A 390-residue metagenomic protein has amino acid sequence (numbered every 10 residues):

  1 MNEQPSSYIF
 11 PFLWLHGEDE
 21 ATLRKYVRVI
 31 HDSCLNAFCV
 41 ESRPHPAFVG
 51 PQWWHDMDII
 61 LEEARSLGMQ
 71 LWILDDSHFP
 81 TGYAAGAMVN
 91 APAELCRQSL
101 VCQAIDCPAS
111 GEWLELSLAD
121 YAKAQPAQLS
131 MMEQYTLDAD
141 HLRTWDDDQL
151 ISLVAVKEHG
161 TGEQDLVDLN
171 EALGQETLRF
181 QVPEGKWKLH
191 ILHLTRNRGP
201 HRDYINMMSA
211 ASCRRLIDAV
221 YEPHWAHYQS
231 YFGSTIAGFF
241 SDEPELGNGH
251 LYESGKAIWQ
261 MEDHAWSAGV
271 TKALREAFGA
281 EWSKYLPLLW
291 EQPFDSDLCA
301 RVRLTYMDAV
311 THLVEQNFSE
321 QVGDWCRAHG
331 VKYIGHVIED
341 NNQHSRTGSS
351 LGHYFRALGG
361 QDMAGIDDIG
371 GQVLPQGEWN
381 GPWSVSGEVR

Functional and structural regions predicted by a protein language model:
M1-N2, Y8, T22-D32, G50-L304 (+2 more regions): Mature extracytoplasmic enzyme cores
I9-H16, I205-S209, G365-V373: Acidic/glycine-enriched edge-of-secondary-structure segments
I9-L13, F38-V40, L71-L74, A237 (+3 more regions): Hydrophobic faces of well-ordered beta-strands that scaffold small-molecule active sites in alpha/beta enzyme cores
H16-E18, R43-H45, D76-H78, S241-L246 (+2 more regions): Active-site beta-loop-alpha junctions enriched in small/polar residues
A21-R43, I59-E63, Q70-W72, W325 (+3 more regions): Catalytic domains of carbohydrate-active enzymes, especially glycoside hydrolases
E41-W54, M307-H312, E339-Q343, G371: Conserved short loop/turn motifs at secondary-structure junctions
P44, P80-A84, A91, N317 (+2 more regions): Hydrophobic targeting/anchoring helices
A47-G50, D203-A210, R214, D308-H312 (+3 more regions): Hydrophobic alpha-helical scaffolding
